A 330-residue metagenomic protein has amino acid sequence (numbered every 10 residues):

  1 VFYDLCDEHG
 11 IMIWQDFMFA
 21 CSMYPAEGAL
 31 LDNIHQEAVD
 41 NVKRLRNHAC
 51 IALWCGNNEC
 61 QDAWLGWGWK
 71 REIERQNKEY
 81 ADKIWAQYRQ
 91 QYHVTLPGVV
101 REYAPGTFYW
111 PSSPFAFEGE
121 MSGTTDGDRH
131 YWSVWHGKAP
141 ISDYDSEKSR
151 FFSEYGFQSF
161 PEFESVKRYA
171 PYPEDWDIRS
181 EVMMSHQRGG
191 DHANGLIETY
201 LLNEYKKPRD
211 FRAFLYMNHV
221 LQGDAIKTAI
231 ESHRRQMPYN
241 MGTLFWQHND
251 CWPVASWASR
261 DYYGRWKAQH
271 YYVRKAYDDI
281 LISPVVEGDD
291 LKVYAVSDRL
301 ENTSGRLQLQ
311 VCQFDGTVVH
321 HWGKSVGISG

Functional and structural regions predicted by a protein language model:
V1-F108, S113-F115, G119-E120, T243: Active-site mouth of glycoside hydrolases
M23, A29, K167-Y169, S329: Alpha-helix termini
W54, Q61, Q91, T95-A104 (+2 more regions): Substrate-binding clefts and catalytic carboxylate motifs of secreted carbohydrate-active enzymes
R306-G330: Intrinsically disordered, low-complexity Pro/Gly/Ser/Thr-rich segments with frequent PxxP/GP/PP motifs and embedded
